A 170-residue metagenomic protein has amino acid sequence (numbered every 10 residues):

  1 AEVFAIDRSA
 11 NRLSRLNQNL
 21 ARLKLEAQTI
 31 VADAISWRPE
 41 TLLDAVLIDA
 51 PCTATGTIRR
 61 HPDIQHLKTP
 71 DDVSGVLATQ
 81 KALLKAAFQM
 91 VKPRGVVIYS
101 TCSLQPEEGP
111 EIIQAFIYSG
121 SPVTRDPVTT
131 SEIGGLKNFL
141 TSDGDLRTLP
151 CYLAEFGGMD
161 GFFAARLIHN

Functional and structural regions predicted by a protein language model:
A1-N170: S-adenosylmethionine
